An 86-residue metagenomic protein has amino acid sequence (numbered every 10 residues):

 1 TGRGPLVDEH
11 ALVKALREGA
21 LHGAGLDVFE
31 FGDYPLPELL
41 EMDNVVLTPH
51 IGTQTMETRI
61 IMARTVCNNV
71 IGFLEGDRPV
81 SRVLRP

Functional and structural regions predicted by a protein language model:
T1-P86: Rossmann-like dinucleotide-binding domain for NAD(H)/NADP(H)
